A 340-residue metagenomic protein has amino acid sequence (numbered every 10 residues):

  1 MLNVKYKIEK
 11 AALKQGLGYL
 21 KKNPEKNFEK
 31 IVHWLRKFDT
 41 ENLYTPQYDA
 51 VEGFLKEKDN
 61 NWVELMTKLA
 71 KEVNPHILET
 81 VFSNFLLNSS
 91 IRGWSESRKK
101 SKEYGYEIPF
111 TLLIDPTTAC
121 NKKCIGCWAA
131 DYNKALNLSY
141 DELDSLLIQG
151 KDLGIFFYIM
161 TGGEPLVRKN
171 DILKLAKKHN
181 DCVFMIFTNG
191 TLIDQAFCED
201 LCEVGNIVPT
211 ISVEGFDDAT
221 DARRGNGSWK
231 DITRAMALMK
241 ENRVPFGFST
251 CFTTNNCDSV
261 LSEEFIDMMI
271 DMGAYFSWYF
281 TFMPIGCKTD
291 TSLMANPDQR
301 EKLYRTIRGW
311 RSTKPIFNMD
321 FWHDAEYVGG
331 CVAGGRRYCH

Functional and structural regions predicted by a protein language model:
M1-G53, D221-G334: Radical SAM enzyme [4Fe-4S]-AdoMet core and its adjacent flexible, acidic and glycine-rich loops/tails across
E9-E29, V81-W94, D115-C120, S139-L147 (+6 more regions): Charged, low-complexity, helix/coiled-coil-prone segments
E29-K30, W34-A196: Conserved alpha-helical substructure of the radical SAM core
K99-K100, Y106, L147, L166 (+3 more regions): Mixed-charge, polar/low-complexity N-terminal
L112, C331-C339: Short loop/turn microsegments at loop-to-beta-strand junctions
K123, K134, C182-V183, V208 (+2 more regions): Secondary-structure boundary/capping positions in well-ordered alpha/beta enzyme cores
A130-K134, F216-D218, P284-C287: A short, flexible beta-alpha/helix-coil linker loop
Y140-M160, L166-T281: Radical SAM/AdoMet-radical enzyme domain recognition
